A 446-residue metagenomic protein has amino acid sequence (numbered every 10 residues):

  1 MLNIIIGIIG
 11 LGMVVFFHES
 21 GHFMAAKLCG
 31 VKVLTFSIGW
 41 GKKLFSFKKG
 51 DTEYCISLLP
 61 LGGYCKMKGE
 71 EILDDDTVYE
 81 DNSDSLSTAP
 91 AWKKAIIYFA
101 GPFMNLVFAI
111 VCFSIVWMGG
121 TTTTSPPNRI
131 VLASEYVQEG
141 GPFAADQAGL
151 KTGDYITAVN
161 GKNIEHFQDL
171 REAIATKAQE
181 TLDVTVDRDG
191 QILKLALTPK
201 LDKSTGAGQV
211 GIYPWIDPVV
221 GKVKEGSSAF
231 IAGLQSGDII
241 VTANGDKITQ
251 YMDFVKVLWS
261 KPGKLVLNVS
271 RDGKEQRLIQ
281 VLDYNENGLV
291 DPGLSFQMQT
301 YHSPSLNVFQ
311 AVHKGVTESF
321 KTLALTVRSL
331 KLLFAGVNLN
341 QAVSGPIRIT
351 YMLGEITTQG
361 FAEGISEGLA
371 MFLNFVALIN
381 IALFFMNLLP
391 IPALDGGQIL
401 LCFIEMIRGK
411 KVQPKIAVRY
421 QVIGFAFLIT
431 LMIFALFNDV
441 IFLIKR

Functional and structural regions predicted by a protein language model:
H18, I56, G101, N387 (+2 more regions): Divalent metal-coordination and catalytic microenvironments
S20-A25, F103, L389: Active-site His/Glu-centered metal-binding helix of metallohydrolases
K27-V111, D187, S303-L306, C402 (+2 more regions): Membrane-embedded helix-turn/re-entrant segments that form the catalytic/gating core of multi-pass membrane enzymes
E70-L73, D84, A89, Y136-T198: Juxtamembrane extramembrane loops of integral membrane proteins
D84-W92, A207-I231, I239-V241, D246-K247 (+3 more regions): Functional transmembrane alpha-helices
F99-E135, R171-T176, E180-K222, F230 (+3 more regions): PDZ/PDZ-like peptide-tail recognition elements
A145-F167, A229-Y251, S319: Conserved PDZ fold ligand-binding element
R419-D439: Final/C-terminal transmembrane alpha-helix of multipass membrane proteins
